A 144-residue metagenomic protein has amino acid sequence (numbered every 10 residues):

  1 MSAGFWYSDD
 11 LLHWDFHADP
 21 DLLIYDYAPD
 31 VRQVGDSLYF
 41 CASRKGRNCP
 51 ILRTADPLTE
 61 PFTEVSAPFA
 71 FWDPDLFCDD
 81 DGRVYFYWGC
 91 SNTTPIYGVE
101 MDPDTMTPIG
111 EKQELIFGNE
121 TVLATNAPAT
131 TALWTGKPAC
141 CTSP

Functional and structural regions predicted by a protein language model:
M1-P144: Carbohydrate-active catalytic/glycan-binding domains of CAZyme proteins, especially the secreted or lumenal ectodomains
